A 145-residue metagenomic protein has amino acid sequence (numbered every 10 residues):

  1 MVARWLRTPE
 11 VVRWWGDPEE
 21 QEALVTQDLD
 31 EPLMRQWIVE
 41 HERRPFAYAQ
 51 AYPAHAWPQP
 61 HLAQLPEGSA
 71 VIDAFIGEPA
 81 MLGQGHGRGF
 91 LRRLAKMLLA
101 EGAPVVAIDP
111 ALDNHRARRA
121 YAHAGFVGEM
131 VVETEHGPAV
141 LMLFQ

Functional and structural regions predicted by a protein language model:
M1-T26: A short, well-structured alpha-helix characteristic of acyl/acetyltransferase catalytic modules
A23-M81, M97: Acetyl-CoA-dependent GNAT
A47, M130-E133: A structural microfeature
E67-S69, V105, A139: Structural motif
G77, G83-A100, R119-H123: Conserved acetyl-CoA-binding loop-helix of GNAT-fold acetyltransferases
L98-P110: Conserved GNAT acetyl-CoA-binding A-motif
I108-R118, T134-P138, F144-Q145: Conserved beta-strand-loop-alpha-helix junction that forms the acyl-donor binding cleft
A122-V131: Conserved acetyl-CoA-binding loop of GNAT-fold acetyltransferases
